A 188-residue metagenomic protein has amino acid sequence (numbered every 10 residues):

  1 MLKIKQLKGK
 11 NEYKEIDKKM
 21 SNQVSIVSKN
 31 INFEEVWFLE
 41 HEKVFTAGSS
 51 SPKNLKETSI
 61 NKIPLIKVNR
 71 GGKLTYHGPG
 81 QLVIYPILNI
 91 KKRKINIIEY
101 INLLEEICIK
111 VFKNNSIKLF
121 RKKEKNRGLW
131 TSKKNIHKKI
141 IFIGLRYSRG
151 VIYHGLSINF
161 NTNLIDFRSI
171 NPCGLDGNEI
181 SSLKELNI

Functional and structural regions predicted by a protein language model:
M1-H137, Y147: N-terminal lobe of the biotin/lipoate ligase/transferase fold
T75, S148-L164: Conserved phosphate/anionic-ligand binding catalytic regions in large, soluble enzymes, centered on
N89-K91, R146-S148, N159-N161, L186: Solvent-exposed residues in well-ordered beta-strands and their adjoining turns, especially edge/terminal strands
L119-K122, H154, I165-I170: Short conserved catalytic/interaction loops centered on acidic-Pro-aromatic/His motifs
I136, R146-G150, F160, C173-D176: Short amphipathic alpha-helix initiation/capping segments at coil-to-helix junctions
K139-F142: Conserved catalytic micro-motifs used in adenylation/nucleotidyl-transfer and phosphoryl/amide- and methyl-transfer
N161-I188: A hydrophobic, small-residue-rich beta->alpha segment in the mid-to-C-terminal subdomain of diverse proteins
